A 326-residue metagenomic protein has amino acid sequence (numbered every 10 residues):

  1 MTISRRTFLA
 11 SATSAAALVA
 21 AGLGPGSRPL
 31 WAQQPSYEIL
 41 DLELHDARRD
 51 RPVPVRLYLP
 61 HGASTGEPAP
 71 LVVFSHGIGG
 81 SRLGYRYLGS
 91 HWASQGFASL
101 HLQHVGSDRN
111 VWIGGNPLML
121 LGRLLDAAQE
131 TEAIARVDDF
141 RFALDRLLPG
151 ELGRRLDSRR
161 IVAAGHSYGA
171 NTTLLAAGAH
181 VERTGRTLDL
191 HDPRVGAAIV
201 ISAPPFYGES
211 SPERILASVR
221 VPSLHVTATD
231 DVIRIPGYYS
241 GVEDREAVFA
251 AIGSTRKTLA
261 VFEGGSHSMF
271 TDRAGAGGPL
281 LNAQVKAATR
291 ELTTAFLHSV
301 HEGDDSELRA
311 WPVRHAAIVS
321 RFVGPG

Functional and structural regions predicted by a protein language model:
M1-A16, R28: N-terminal secretory signal peptides and thylakoid transit peptides that target proteins across membranes
W31-E67: N-terminal cap/lid segment of alpha/beta-hydrolase-fold proteins
T65-G66, I78-V111, I233-I235: Short substrate-entry loop that stabilizes the transition state in hydrolases
V105-I134, T271-R273: Cap/lid segment of the alpha/beta-hydrolase catalytic domain
R123-E151: Alpha/beta-hydrolase active-site loop
D145-P212: Primarily recognizes the serine-hydrolase "nucleophile elbow" in alpha/beta-hydrolase and SGNH/GDSL folds
T187-T258: The feature captures the conserved acid-bearing segment of alpha/beta-hydrolase catalytic domains
G264-G326: Alpha/beta-hydrolase-fold serine-hydrolase catalytic core, especially in secreted/extracellular enzymes
